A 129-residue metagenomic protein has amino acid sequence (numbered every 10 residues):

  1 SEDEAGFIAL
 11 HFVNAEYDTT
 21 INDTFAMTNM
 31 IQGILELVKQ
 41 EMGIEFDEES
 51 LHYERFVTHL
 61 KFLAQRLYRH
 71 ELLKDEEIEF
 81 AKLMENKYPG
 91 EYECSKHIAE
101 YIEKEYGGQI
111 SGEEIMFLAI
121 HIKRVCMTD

Functional and structural regions predicted by a protein language model:
S1-D129: A cross-family "folded-core" feature that marks the main globular domain of proteins
